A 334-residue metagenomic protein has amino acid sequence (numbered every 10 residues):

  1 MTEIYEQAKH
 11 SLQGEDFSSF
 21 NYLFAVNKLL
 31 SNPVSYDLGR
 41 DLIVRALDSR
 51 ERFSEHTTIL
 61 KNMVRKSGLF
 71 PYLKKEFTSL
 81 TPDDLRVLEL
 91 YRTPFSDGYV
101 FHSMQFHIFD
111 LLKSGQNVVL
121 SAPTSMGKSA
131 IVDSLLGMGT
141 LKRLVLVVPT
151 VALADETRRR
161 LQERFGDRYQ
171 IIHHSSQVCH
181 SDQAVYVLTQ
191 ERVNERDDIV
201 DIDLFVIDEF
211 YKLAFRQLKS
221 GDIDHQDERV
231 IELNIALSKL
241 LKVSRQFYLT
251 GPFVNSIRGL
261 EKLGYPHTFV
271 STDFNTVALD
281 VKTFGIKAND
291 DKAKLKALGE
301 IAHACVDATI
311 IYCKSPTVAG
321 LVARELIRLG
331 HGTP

Functional and structural regions predicted by a protein language model:
M1-P334: N-terminal helicase ATP-binding lobe
